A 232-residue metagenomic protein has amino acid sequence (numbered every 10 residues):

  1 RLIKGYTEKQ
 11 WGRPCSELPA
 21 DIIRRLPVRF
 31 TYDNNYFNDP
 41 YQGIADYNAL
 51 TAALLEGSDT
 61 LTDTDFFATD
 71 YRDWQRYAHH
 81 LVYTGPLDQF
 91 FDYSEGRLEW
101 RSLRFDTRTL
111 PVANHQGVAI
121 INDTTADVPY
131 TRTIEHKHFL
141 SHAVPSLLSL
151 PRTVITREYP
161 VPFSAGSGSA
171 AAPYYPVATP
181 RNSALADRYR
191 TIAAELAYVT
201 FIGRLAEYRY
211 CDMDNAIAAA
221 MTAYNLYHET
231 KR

Functional and structural regions predicted by a protein language model:
R1-H80, Q89-F91: Active-site/ligand-binding neighborhood in enzyme catalytic cores
G12, G43-D46, G85, G203-A206 (+1 more regions): Glycine-centered flexibility sites
D39-Y47, W74, D123-A126, R209-A216: Aromatic-acidic/polar surface patches that form glycan- and anion
L54-E56, D127, E195: Short, structurally constrained coil/turn elements that cap an alpha-helix or connect an alpha-helix to the following
F67-I192: Mid-domain catalytic core of redox enzymes that form a hydrophobic substrate pocket/lid adjacent to a catalytic redox
A171-R232: C-terminal catalytic lobe of FAD-dependent flavoproteins
